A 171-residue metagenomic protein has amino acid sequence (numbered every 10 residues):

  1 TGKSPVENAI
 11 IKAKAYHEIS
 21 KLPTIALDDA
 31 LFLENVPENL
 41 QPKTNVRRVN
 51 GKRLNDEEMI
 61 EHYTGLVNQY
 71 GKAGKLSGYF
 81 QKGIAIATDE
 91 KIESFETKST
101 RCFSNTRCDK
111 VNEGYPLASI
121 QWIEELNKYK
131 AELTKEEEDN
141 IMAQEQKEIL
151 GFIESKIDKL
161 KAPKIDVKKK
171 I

Functional and structural regions predicted by a protein language model:
T1-I171: Anionic-ligand binding patches
